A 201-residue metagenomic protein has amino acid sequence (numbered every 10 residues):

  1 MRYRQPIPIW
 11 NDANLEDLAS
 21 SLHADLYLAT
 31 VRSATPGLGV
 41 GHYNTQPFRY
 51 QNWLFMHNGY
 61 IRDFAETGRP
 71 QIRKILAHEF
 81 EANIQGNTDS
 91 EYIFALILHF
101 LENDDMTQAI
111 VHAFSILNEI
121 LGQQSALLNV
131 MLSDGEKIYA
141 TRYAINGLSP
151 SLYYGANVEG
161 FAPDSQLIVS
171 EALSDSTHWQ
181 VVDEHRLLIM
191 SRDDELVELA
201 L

Functional and structural regions predicted by a protein language model:
M1-L54, R62-L201: Conserved short alpha-helical segments that host acidic/polar catalytic motifs at enzyme active sites
